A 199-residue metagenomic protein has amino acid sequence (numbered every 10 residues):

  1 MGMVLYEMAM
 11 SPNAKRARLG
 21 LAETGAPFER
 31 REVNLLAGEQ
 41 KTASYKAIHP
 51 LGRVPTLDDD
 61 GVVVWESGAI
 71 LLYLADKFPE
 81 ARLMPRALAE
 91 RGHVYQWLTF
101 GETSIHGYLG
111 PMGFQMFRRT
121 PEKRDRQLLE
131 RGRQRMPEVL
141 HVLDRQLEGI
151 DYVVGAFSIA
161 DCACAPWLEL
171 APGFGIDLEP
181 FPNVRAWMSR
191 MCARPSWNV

Functional and structural regions predicted by a protein language model:
M1, S196-V199: Generic C-terminal helix-cap and adjacent flexible tail
M1-E130, Q134-P137, D144: GST-like domain detector, emphasizing the conserved glutathione-binding G-site in the N-terminal thioredoxin-like
G101-P195: GST-like fold's C-terminal all-alpha helical module
